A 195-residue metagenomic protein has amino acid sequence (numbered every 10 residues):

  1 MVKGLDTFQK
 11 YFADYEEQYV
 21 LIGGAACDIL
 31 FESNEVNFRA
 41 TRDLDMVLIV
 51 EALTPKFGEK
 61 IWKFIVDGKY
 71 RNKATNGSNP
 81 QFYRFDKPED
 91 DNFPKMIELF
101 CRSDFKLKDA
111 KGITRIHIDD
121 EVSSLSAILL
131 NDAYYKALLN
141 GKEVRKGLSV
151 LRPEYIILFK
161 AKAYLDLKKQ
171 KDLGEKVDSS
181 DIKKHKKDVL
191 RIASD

Functional and structural regions predicted by a protein language model:
M1-D195: Compositionally biased terminal segments of proteins
